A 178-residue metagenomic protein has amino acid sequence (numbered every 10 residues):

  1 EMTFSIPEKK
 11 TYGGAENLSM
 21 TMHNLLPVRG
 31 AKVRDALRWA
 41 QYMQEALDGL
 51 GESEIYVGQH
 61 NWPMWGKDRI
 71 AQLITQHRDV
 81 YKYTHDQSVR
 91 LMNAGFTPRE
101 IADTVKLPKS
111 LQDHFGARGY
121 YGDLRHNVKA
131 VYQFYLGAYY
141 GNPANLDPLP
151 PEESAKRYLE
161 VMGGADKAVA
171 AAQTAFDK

Functional and structural regions predicted by a protein language model:
E1-A94: Metallo-beta-lactamase
V89-K178: C-terminal regulatory/interaction regions
